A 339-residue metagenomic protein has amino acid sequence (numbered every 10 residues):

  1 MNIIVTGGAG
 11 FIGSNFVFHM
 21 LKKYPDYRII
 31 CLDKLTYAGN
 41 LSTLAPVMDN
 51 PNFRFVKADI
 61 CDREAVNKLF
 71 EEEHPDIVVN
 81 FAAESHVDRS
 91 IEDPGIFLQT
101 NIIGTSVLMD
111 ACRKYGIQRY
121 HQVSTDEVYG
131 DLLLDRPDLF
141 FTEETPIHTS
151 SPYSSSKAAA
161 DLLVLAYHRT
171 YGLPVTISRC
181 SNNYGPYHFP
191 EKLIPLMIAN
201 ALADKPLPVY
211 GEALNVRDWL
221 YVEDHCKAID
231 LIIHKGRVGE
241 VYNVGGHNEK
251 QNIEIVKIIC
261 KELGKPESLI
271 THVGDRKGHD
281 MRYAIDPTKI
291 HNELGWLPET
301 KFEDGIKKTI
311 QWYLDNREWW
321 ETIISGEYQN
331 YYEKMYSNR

Functional and structural regions predicted by a protein language model:
M1-N183, K308, Y313-N316, T322-R339: N-terminal Rossmann-like NAD(P)+-binding domain of SDR-like oxidoreductases, especially those catalyzing
I12, A38-G39, E64, H188 (+2 more regions): Residues that form or flank phosphate/diphosphate-binding pockets in enzymes that use nucleotide phosphates
I29, A58, P195, A201-R339: C-terminal substrate-binding subdomain of Rossmann-fold SDR/epimerase-dehydratase oxidoreductases
L41-L44, L132-D135, H188-E191, I255-V256 (+1 more regions): Short aromatic-enriched loop/helix-cap "lid" or pocket-rim segments at secondary-structure transitions that line
V47, D135-R136, P190-I198, G274: A glycine/serine/threonine-rich, flexible loop-to-helix segment that serves as the NAD(P) cofactor-binding "lid"
A65, I96, I103, F189-L193 (+2 more regions): Residue-level recognition of oxygen-bearing side chains
P137, T149-S156, P186, P190-I194 (+1 more regions): The catalytic Tyr-centered alpha-helix of NAD(P)H-dependent dehydrogenases
A159, L163, Y167, M197 (+2 more regions): Hydrophobic alpha-helix immediately C-terminal to the catalytic Tyr-X-X-X-Lys motif of short-chain
